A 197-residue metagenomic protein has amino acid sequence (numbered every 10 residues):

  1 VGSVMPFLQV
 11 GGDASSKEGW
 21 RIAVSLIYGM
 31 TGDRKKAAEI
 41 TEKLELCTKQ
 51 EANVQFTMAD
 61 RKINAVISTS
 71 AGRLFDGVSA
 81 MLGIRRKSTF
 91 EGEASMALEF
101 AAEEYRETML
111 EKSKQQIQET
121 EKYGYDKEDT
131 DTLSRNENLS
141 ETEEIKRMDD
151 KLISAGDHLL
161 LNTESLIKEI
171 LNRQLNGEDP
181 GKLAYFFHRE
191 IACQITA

Functional and structural regions predicted by a protein language model:
V1, A23-V24: Conserved catalytic/ligand-binding micro-motifs in nucleotide and anionic cofactor chemistry
G2-S15, A38-I40, M58-I63: Short beta-alpha connecting loops at secondary-structure transitions that line or flank enzyme active sites
S25-T132, N136-A197: A contiguous, well-structured pocket-lining segment that forms one wall/lid of small-molecule binding clefts in soluble
